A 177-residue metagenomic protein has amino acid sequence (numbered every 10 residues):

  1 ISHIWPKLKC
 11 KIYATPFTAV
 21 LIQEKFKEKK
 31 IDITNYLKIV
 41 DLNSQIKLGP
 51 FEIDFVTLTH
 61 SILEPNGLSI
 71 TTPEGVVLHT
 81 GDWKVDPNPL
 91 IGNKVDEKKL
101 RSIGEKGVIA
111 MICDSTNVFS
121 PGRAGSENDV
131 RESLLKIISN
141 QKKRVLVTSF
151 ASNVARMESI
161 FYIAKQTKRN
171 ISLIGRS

Functional and structural regions predicted by a protein language model:
I1-S177: His/Asp/Glu-rich metal-coordinating catalytic cores of metallo-dependent phosphodiesterases/hydrolases acting on
